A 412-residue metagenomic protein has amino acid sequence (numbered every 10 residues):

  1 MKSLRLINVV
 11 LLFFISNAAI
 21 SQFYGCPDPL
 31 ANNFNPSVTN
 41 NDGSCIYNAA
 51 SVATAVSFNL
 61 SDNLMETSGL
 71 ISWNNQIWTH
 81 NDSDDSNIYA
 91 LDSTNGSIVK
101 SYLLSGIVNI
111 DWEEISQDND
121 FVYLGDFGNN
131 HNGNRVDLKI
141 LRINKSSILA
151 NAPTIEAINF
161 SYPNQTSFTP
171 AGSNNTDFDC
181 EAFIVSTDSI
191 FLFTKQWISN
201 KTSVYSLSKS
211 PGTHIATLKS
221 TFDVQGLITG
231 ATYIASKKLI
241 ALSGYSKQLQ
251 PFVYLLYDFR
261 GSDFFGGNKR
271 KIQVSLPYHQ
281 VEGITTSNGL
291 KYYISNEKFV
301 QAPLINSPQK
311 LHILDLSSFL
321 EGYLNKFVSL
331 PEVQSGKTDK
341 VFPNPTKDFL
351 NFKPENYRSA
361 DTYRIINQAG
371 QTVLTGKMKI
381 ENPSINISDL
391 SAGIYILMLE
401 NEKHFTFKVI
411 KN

Functional and structural regions predicted by a protein language model:
M1-G25, L330, N344, I396-L399 (+1 more regions): Bacterial Sec-dependent N-terminal signal peptides
L4-R5, I20-N48: Primarily marks secretory-pathway-exposed extracellular/lumenal segments that are disulfide- and glycosylation-prone
C26, A49, F319-F342, N356: Residue-level detector of functionally pivotal "anchor" positions at catalytic/ligand-binding pockets or at interdomain
C26, N33, A90-L91, I365: Hydrophobic beta-strand positions
P29, P36, S93-T94, A235-S236 (+2 more regions): Short, ordered coil/turn segments that flank beta-strands lining enzyme active or ligand-binding pockets
N32-N33, S37-T39, S97, T213 (+1 more regions): Residue-level signal for well-ordered, solvent-exposed loop/turn and beta-edge residues enriched in charged/polar side
N48-V328: Sequence/structural signature of beta-propeller domains
P331-N412: C-terminal outer-membrane/trafficking sorting elements
